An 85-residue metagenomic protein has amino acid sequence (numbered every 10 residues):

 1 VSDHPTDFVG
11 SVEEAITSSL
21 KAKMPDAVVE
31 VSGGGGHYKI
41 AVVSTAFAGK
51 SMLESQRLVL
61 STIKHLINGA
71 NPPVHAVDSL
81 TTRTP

Functional and structural regions predicted by a protein language model:
V1-V12: N-terminal presequence-like segments and adjacent domain-start helices
V12-L20: Short amphipathic alpha-helix segments
S18, R57, S61: Active-site phosphate/pyrophosphate- and oxyanion-stabilizing loops and adjacent acidic/basic residues in soluble
A22-K39: Short edge beta-strands and adjacent turn/loop segments
E30-S32, A41-V43, T81-R83: Solvent-exposed beta-strand sheet faces enriched in polar/charged residues
H37, Q56, H75: Histidine-centered active-site/metal-ligand motif
A41-Q56: A short interface-forming secondary-structure element
L60-P85: C-terminal structural segments of small proteins and small subunits
